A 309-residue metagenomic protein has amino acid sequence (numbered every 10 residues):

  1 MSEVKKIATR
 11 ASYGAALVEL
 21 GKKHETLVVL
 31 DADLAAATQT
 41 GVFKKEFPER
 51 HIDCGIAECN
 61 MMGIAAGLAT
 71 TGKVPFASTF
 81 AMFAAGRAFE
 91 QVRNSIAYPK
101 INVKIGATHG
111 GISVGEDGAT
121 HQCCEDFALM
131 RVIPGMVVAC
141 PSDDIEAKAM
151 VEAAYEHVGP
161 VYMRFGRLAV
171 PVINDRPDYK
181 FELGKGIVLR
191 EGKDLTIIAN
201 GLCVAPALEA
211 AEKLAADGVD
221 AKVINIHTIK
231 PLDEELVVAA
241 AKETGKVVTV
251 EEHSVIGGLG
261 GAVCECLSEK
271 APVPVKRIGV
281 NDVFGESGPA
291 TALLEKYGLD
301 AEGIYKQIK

Functional and structural regions predicted by a protein language model:
M1-R164, A169: Thiamine diphosphate
A11, K23-T26, L34-G41, K45 (+2 more regions): Thiamine diphosphate
